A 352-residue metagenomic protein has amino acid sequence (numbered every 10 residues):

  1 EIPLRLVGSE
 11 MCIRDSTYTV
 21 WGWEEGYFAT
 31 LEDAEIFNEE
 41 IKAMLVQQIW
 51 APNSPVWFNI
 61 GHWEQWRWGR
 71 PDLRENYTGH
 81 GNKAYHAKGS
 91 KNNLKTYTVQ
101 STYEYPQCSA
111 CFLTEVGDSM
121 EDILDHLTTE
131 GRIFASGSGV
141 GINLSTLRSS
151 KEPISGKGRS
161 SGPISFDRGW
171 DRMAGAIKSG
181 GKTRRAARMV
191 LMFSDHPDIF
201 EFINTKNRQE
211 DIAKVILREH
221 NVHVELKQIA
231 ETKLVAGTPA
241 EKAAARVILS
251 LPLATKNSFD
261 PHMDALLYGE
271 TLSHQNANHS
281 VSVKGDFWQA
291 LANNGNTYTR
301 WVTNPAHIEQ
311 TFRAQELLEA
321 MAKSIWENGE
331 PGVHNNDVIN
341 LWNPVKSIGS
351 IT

Functional and structural regions predicted by a protein language model:
E1, R5, S9-E10, R14-T352: Extended catalytic cores of very large enzyme megasubunits
